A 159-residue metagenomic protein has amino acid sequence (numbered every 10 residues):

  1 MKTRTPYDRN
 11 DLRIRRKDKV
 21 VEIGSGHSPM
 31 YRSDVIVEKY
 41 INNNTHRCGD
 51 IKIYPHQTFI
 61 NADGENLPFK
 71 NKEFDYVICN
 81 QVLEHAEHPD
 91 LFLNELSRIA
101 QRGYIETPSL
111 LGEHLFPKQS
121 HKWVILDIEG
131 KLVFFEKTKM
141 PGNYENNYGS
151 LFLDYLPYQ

Functional and structural regions predicted by a protein language model:
M1-I14: Class I SAM-dependent methyltransferase Rossmann-like catalytic core, especially the SAM/SAH-binding loop
K2, K17-K19, K39, K52 (+5 more regions): Context-gated lysine
T3-R4, K72, V77, L156: Short, structured coil/loop segments at alpha-helix boundaries
R9, R16-G112: Conserved SAM-binding loop
N61, D90-Q159: S-adenosyl-L-methionine-dependent methyltransferase catalytic module, highlighting the catalytic core
